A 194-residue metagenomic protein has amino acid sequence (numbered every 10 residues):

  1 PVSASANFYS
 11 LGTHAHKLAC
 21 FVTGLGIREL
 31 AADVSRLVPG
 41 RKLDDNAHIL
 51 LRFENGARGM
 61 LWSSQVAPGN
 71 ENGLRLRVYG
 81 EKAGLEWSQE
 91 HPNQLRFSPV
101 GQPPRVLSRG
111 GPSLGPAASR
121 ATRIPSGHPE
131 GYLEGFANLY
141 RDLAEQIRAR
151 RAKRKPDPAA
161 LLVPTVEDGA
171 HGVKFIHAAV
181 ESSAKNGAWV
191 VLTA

Functional and structural regions predicted by a protein language model:
P1-R41, A47-H48, L95, S119 (+1 more regions): Predominantly a Rossmann-like dinucleotide-binding segment in NAD(P)-dependent oxidoreductases
T13, P39, W62-E71, H128-G131: Glycine-rich phosphate/pyrophosphate-binding beta-alpha loops
A15-H16, L139-A144, I176: A general structural signal for well-ordered alpha-helical segments in protein cores
F21, E29, H48-F53, K82-V163: C-terminal glycine/acidic-rich active-site capping loop/insertion
G26, N55-A57, V66, E81-G84 (+1 more regions): Short acidic/polar mixed-charge low-complexity motifs
A170-S183: C-terminal hydrophobic helical "lid"/dimerization subdomain of Rossmann-like NAD(P)H-dependent oxidoreductases
E181-A194: C-terminal capping/lid region of NAD(P)-dependent oxidoreductase domains
